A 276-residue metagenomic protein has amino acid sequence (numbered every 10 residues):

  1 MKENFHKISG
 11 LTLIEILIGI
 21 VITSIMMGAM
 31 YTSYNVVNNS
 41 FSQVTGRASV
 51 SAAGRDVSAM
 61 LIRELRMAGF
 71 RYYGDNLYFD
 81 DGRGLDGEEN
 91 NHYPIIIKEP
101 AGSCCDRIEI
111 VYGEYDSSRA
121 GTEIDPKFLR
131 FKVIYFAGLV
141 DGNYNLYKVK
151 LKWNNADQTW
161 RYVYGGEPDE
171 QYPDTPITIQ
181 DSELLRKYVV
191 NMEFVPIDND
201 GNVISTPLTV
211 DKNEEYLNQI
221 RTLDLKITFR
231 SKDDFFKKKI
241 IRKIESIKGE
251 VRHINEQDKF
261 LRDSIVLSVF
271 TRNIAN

Functional and structural regions predicted by a protein language model:
M1-N4, G28, K98-P100, E123-D125 (+3 more regions): Compositionally biased, intrinsically disordered low-complexity segments
K2-N4, G84, E88-E89, D211: Intrinsically disordered, low-complexity peptide-like regions
K2-N4, I8-Y72: Aliphatic-rich helix starts adjacent to a transmembrane/signal segment
G10-L11, V37, F41, D56 (+5 more regions): Broad hydrophobic/π-residue packing in well-ordered secondary structure
N35, R66, F70, Y115 (+4 more regions): Residue-level marker of positions within ordered structural domains that often coincide with functionally constrained
S49, Y73, A101, I179-N276: Short linear sequence signals and composition-biased patches located at protein termini or domain-edge surfaces
Y73-D81: Short, glycine/acidic-rich hinge or "gate" loops at secondary-structure transitions that mediate conformational
D81-D200, T222, V266: Surface-exposed loop/linker segments characteristic of extracytoplasmic
